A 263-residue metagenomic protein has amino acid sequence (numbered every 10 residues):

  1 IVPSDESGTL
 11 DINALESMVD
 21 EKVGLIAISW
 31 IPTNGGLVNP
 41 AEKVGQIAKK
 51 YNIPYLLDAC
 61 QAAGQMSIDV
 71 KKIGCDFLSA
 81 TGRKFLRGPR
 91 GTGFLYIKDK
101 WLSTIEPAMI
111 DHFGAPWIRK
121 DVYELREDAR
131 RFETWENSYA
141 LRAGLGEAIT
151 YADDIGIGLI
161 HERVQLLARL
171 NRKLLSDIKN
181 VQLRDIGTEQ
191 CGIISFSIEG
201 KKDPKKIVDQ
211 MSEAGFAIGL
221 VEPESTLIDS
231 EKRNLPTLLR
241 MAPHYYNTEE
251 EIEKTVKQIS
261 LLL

Functional and structural regions predicted by a protein language model:
I1-L263: Pyridoxal 5′-phosphate
